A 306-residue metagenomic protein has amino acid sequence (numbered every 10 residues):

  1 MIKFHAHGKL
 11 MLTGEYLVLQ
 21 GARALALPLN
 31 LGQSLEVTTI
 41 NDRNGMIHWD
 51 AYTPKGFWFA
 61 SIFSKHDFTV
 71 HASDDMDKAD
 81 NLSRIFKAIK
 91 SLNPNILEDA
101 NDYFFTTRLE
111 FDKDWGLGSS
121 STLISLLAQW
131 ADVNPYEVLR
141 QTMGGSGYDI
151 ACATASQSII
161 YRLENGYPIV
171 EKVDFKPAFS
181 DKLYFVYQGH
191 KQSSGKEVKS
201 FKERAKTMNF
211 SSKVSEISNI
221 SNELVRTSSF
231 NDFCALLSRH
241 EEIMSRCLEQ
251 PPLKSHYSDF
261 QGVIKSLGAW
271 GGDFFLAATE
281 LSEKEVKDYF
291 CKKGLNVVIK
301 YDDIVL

Functional and structural regions predicted by a protein language model:
I2-H7, V18, L27, S34-N101 (+4 more regions): C-terminal nucleotide
K9, L82, S121-I124: Short alpha-helical patches at coil-to-helix transitions and adjacent helical residues in well-structured domains
E15: Active-site loop/lid in soluble adenylation, ligation, and acyl-transfer enzymes
L109-K113: Acidic, glycine-rich active-site loops and adjacent beta-strand->loop/helix elements that engage anionic groups
D114-Y136: DPxDG-like acidic metal-binding loop motif
S121, G272-F275: Glycine-rich phosphate-binding loop of ATP-grasp-fold ATP-dependent ligases
